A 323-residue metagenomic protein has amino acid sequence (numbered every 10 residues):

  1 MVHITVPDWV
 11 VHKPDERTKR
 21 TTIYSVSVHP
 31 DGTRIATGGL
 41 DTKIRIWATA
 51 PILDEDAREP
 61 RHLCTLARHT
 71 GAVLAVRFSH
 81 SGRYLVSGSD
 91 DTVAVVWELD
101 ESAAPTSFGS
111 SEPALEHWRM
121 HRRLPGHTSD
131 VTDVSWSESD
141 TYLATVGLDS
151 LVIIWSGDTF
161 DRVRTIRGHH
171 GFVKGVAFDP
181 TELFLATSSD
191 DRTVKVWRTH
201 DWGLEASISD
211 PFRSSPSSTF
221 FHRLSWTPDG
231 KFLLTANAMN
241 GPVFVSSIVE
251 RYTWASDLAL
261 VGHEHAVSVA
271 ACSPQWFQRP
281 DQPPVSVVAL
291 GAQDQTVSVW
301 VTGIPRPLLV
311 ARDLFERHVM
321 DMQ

Functional and structural regions predicted by a protein language model:
M1-K19, R58-L63, E116-H121: A short helix->beta-strand "capping" segment at the edge of beta-propeller domains
H12-I23, L66-V73, H117, L124-V131 (+4 more regions): WD40/WD-repeat beta-propeller blade N-cap
K19-T22, D31, H62, A72 (+12 more regions): WD40/WD-repeat beta-propeller blade-loop signature
G32-A36, G82-V86, R122, D140-A144 (+9 more regions): Structural hallmark of WD40 beta-propellers
T37-D41, S81, S87-D91, E98 (+6 more regions): Conserved strand-to-loop turn within each blade of WD40 beta-propeller repeats
I44-T49, V76, A94-L99, V146 (+5 more regions): WD40-repeat beta-propellers
L234, A238-Q323: Eukaryotic scaffolding regions of large macromolecular assemblies
